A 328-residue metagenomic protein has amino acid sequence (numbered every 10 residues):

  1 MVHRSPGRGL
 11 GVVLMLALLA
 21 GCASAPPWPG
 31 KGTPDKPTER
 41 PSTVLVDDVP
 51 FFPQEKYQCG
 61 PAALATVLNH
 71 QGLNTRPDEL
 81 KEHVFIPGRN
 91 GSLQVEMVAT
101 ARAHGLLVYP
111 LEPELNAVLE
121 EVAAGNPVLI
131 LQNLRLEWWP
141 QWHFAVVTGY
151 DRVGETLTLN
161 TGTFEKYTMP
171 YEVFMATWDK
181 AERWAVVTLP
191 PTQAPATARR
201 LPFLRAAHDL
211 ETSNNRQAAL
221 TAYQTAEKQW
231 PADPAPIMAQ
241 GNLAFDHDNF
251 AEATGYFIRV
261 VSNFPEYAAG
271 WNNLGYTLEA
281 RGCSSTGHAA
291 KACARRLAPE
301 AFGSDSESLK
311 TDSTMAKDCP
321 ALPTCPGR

Functional and structural regions predicted by a protein language model:
A23-G30, R152-A239, E252, L322-P323: Noncatalytic regulatory segments and standalone regulatory/sensor domains
S24-E114, V118, L189, Q193 (+7 more regions): Cysteine-nucleophile protease catalytic domains, especially the papain-like/related folds used in DUB/UBL proteases
R89-F203: Long, contiguous interaction/recruitment modules in multidomain scaffold/adaptor proteins
Q229, S262-F264, L297: Structural marker of alpha-solenoid helical repeat scaffolds
P236, G270, G303-S304: TPR alpha-solenoid repeat register
